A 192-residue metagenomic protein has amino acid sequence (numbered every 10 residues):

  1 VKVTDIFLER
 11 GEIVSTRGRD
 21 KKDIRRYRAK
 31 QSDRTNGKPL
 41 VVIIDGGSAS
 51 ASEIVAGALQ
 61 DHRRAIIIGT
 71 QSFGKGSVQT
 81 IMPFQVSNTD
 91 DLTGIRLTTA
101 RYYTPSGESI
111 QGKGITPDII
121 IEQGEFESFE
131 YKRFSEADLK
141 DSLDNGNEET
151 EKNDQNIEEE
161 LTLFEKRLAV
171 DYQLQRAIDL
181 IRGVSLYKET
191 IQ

Functional and structural regions predicted by a protein language model:
V1-Q192: C-terminal "post-core" interaction segments
